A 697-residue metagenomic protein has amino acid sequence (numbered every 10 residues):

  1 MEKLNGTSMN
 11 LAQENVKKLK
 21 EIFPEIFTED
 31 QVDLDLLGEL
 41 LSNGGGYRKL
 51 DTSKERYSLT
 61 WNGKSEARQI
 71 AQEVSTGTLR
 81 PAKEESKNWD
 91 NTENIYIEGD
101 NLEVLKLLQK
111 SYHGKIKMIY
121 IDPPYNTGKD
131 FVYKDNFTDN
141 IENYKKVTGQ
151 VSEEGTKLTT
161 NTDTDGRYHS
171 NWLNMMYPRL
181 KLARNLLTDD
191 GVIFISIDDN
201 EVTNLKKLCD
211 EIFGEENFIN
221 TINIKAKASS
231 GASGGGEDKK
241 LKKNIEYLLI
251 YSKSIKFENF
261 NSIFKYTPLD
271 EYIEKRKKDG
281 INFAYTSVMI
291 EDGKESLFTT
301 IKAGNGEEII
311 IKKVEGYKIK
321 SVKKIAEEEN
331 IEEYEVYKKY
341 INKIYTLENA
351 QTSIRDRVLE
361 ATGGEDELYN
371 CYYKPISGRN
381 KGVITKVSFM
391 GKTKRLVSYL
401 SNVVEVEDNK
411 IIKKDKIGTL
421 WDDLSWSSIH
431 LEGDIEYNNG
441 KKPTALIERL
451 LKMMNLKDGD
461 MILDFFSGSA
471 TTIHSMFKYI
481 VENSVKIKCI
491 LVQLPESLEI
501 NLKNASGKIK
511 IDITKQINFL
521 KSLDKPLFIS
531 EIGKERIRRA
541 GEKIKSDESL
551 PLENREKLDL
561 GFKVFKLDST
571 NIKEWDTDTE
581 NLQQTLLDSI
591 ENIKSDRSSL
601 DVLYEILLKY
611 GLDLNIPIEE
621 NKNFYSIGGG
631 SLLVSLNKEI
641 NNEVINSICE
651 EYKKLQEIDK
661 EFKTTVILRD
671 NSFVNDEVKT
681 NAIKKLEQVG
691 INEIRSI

Functional and structural regions predicted by a protein language model:
M1-Y120, Y125-P178, K339, K343 (+4 more regions): DnaQ-like (DEDDh/DEDDy) 3′-5′ exonuclease domain used for proofreading and 3′-end trimming on nucleic acids
W61, N101, D135-N143, L173 (+4 more regions): Conserved S-adenosyl-L-methionine
E84-K110, S428-G459, K478-Y479: Glycine-rich adenosyl-nucleotide cofactor-binding module
K115-V132, C209, I462-F477, D568 (+1 more regions): Conserved proline-anchored active-site loop of SAM-dependent methyltransferases that bridges a beta-strand
K115-V192, N200, E216, I245 (+3 more regions): SAM-dependent methyltransferase catalytic-core segment centered on the flexible catalytic loop and adjoining short
M176, D189-D190, D199-P268: Signature of N6-adenine DNA methyltransferases within the class I
Y247, S254-L431, R449: Active-site-adjacent helix-turn-beta-strand microarchitecture at beta-sheet edges that either contains or buttresses
K478-I697: PRPP-dependent phosphoribosyltransferase catalytic core
